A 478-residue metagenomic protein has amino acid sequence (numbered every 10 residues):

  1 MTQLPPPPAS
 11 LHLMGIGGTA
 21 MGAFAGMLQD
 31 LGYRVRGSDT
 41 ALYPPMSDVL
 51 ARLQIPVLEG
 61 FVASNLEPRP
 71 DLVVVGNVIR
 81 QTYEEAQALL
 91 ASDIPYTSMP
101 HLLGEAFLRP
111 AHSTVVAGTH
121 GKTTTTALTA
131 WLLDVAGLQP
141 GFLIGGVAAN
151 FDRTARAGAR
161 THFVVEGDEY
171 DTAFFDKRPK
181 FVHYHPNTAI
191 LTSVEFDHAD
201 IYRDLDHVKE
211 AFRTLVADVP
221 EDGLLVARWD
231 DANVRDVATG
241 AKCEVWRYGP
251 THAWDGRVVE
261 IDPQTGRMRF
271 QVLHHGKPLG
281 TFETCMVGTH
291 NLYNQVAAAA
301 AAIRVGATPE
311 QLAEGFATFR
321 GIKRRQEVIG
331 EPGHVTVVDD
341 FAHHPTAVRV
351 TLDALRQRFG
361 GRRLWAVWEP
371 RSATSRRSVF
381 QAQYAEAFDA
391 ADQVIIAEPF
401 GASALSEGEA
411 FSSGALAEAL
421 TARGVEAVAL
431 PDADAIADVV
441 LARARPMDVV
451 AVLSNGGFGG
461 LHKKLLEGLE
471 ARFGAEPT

Functional and structural regions predicted by a protein language model:
M1-M46, A51-P56, R69, V73 (+7 more regions): ATP-dependent carboxylate-amine ligase
P8, A111-S113, R267: Short coil/loop residues immediately preceding or within conserved phosphate-binding loops of NTP-utilizing enzyme
M27-D30, A51, N65, N77 (+5 more regions): Phosphate-binding loop of NTP-binding sites
R36-S38, G137-I144, Y248-G249, V428: Conserved RecA-like helicase motor-core motifs
L42-M46, N65, R80-T82, N150-F151 (+4 more regions): Short, charged/polar "capping" segments at the starts of alpha-helices and the immediately preceding loops
L42-Y43, A63-N65, H101-G104, V147-F151 (+4 more regions): Short acidic loop-to-helix transition motifs that present clustered carboxylates
E59-F61, S98-P100, I144-G145, A227-W229 (+3 more regions): Short loop/edge segments at beta-strand edges and connector loops that shape dinucleotide/nucleotide cofactor-binding
I261-P278: Acidic-glycine-rich active-site phosphate/pyrophosphate-binding loop
